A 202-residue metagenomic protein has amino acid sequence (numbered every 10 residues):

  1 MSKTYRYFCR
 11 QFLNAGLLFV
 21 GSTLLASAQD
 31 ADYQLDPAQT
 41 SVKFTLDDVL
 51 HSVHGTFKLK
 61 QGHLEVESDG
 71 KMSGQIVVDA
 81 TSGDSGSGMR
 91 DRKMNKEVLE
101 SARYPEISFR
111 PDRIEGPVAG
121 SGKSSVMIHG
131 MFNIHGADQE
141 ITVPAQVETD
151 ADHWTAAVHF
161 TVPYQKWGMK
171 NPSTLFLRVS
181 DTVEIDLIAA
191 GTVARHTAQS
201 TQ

Functional and structural regions predicted by a protein language model:
S2-G16: Bacterial N-terminal signal peptides that target proteins for export
L13, L18-V20, D47, H54: Residues at the start of alpha-helices and the adjacent loop-to-helix junctions
G21-L25: N-terminal signal peptide c-region/cleavage motif recognized by signal peptidases
A28-Q202: Low-complexity, acidic/polar, glycine-enriched regions of mature
